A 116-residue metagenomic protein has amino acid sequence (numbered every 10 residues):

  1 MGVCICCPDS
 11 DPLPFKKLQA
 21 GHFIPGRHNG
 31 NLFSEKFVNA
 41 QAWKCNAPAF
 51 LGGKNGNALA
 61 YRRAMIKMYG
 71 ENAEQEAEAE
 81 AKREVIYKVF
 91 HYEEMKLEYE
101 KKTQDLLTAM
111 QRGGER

Functional and structural regions predicted by a protein language model:
V3-V38, A49: Histidine-centered nuclease catalytic patch
D9-P12, V38-G70: Short Cys/His-centered divalent metal-binding micro-motifs
G26, A64, E80: Short acidic/histidine-centered micro-motifs embedded in hydrophobic/aromatic stretches that mark compact functional
N31, E35, K54-A58, K88 (+1 more regions): Short capping loops/turns at secondary-structure boundaries
A42-K44, E71-N72, Y87-Y92: General structural signal for secondary-structure boundaries
E76-R116: Short flanking/linker segments adjacent to small metal-binding domains or redox-active Cys/His motifs
